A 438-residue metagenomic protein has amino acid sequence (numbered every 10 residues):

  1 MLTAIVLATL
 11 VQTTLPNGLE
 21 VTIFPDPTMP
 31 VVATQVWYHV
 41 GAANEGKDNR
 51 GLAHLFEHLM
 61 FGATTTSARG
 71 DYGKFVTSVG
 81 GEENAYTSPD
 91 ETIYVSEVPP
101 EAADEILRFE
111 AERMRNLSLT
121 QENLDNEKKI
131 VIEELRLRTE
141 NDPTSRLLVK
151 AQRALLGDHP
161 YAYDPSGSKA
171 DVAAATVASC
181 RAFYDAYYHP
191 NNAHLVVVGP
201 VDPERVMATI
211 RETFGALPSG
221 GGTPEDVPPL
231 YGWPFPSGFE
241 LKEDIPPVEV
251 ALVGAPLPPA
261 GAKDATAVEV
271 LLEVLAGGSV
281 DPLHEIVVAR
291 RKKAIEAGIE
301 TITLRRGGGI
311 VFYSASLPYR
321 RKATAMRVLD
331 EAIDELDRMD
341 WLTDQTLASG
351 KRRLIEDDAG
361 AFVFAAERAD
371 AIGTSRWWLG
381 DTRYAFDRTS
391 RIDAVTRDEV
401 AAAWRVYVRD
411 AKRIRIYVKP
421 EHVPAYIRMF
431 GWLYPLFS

Functional and structural regions predicted by a protein language model:
L2-I23, D202-E243, G254, E285 (+1 more regions): Proteolytic maturation boundary segments
F24, M29-L55, R69-M114, T144-A170 (+7 more regions): M16 family metallopeptidases and their MPP-like homologs
L59, F109, R113, E134 (+10 more regions): Generic, well-ordered alpha-helical scaffold segments in large soluble proteins
G62-S67, M114-E122, L342: Short, polar/flexible loop-turn hinges at active-site or ligand-entry regions and domain interfaces
R136, R153, G222-V280, A294: His/Glu-based metal-binding/catalytic segments typifying zinc-dependent metallopeptidases
V172-T176: Short, charged, amphipathic alpha-helices and their helix-cap/turn boundaries
V177-T213, A411-R413: Non-catalytic, conformational "gating/processing" segments within enzyme and secreted inhibitor domains
